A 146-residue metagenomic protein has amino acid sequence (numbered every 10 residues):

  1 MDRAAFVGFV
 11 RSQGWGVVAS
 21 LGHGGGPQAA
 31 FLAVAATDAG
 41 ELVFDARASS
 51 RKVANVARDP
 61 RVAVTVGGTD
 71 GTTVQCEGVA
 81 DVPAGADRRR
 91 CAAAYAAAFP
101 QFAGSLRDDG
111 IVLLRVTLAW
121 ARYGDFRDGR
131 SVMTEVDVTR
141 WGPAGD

Functional and structural regions predicted by a protein language model:
M1-G16, V138-D146: Extreme N-terminal tail/first-helix region
D2-A5, K52, C91: Hydrophobic alpha-helical segments typical of transmembrane helices and their membrane-interface/capping positions
V7-G8, V34, A54, A103-L106: Short secondary-structure boundary/capping segments
V10-R11, A57-R58, A96: Alpha-helix boundary recognition
R11, P27-Q28, L106-D109: Short solvent-exposed loop/turn micro-motifs enriched in small/polar/acidic residues
Q13-A48, A54-V56, V62-G67, T73-E77: Short beta-strand segments
G14-W15, R61, P100, A121: Generic structural signal for secondary-structure transition and capping sites
T72-D146: Charged, gly/pro-rich active-site loop segments
